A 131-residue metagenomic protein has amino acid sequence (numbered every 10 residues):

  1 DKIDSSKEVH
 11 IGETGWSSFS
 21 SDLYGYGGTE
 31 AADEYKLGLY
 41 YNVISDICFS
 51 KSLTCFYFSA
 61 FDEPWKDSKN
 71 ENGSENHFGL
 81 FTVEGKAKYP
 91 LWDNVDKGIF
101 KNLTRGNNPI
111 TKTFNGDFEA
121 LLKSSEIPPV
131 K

Functional and structural regions predicted by a protein language model:
D1-L23: Glycoside hydrolase catalytic-domain groove-lining segments
D22-E34, N42-V43, I47-K131: Aromatic-rich peripheral "rim/lid" segments of glycoside hydrolase catalytic domains that contact and position glycan
